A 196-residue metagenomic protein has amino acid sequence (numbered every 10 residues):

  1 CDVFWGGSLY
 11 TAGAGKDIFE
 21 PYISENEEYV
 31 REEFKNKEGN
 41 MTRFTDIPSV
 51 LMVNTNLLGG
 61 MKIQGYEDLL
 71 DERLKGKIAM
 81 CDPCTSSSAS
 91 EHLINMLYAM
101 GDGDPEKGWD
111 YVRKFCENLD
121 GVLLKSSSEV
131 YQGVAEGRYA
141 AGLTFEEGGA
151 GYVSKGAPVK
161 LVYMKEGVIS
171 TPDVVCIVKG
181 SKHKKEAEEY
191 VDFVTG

Functional and structural regions predicted by a protein language model:
C1-R138: Extracytoplasmic ligand-binding site segments that recognize negatively charged/polar headgroups
Y10-G15, A135, A140-P158: A ligand-binding cleft/hinge motif common to bilobed small-molecule-binding domains
E32-E33, I47, Y111-E117, L123-L124 (+1 more regions): Periplasmic-binding protein-like
L51, S170, K184: Binding-cleft/active-site segments that stabilize strongly anionic ligands or cofactors
G65-R73, D173-G196: Bilobed periplasmic-binding protein/Venus flytrap-like ligand-binding cleft at the lobe interface of extracytoplasmic
E129-Y131, E147-G151, E166-I169: Short, catalytically relevant binding-site loops at active-site mouths
Y131, A135, V153, V178 (+1 more regions): Generic hydrophobic alpha-helical scaffold/packing signal
